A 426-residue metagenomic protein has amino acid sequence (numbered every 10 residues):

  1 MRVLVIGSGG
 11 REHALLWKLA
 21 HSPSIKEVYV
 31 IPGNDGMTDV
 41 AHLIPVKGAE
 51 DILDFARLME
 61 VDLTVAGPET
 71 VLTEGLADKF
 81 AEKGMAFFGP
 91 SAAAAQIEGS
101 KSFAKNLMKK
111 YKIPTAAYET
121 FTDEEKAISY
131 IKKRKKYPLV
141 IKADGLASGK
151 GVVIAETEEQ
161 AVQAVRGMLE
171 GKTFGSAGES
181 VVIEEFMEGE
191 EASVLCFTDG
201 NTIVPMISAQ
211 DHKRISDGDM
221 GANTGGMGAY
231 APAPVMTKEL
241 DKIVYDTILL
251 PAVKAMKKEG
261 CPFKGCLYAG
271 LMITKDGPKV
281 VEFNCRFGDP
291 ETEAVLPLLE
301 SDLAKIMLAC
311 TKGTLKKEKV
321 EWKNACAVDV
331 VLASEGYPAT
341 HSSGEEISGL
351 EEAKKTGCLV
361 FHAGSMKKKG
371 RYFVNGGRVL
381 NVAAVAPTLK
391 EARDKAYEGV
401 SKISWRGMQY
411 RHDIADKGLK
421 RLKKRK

Functional and structural regions predicted by a protein language model:
M1-A92: ATP-binding N-terminal substructure of ATP-dependent carboxylate-amine bond-forming enzymes
L4-V5, G99-S180, P234-L250: Active-site nucleotide/adenylate-binding loops and adjacent lid/helix of ATP-dependent enzymes
A20-H21, G36-T38, L58, F88 (+13 more regions): Solvent-exposed alpha-helices and their adjacent loops that cap or buttress functional pockets in soluble metabolic
T38-A41, Q96-S102, S216-D217, G357: Short, charged, surface-exposed secondary-structure boundary motifs
V152-T292: Internal nucleotide-binding/catalytic subdomain
Y245-L267, N284-K355: Active-site "cap" helix and flanking loop/linker of ATP-utilizing ligase/carboxylase catalytic domains
A309-K426: Peripheral (often C-terminal) accessory segments that flank ATP-dependent C-N-forming ligase machineries
